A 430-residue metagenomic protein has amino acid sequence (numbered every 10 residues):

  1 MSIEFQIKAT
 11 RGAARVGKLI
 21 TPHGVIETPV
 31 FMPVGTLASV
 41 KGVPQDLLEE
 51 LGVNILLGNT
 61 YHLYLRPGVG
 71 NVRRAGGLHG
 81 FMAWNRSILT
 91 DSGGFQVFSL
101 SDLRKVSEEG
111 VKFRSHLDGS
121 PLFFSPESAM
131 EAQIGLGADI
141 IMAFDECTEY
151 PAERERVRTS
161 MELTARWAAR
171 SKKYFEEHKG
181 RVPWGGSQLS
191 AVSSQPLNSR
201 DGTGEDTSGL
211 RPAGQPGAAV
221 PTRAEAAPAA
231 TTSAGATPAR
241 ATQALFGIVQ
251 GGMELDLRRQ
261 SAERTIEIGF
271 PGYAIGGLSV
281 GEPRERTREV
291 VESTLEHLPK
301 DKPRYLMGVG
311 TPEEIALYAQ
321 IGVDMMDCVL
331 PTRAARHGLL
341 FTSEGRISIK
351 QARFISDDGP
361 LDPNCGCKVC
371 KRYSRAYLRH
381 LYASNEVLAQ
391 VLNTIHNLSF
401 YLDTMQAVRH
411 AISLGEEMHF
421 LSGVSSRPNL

Functional and structural regions predicted by a protein language model:
M1-K18, I26-V30, G42, D145-P151 (+1 more regions): C-terminal extensions of enzymes
M1-W184, A352-I355: Non-catalytic, usually N-terminal nucleic-acid engagement modules in DNA/RNA processing proteins
G24, L56, D91, Q133 (+5 more regions): Conserved, mostly hydrophobic/aromatic
W84, L89, G94-S101, S107-V111 (+5 more regions): Active-site pocket-lining/capping segments in soluble small-molecule metabolic enzymes
G137, A168, K172-F175, K179 (+4 more regions): Structural signal for hydrophobic packing residues in well-ordered secondary-structure cores of soluble enzyme domains
E149-R154, R158, G272-L278, V387-Q390: Glycine- and acidic
H178-R181, A244-F246, Q250-L361: Glycine-rich phosphate/ribose-binding loops and adjacent secondary-structure elements that form binding surfaces
H178-T242: Intrinsic disorder/low-complexity segments
